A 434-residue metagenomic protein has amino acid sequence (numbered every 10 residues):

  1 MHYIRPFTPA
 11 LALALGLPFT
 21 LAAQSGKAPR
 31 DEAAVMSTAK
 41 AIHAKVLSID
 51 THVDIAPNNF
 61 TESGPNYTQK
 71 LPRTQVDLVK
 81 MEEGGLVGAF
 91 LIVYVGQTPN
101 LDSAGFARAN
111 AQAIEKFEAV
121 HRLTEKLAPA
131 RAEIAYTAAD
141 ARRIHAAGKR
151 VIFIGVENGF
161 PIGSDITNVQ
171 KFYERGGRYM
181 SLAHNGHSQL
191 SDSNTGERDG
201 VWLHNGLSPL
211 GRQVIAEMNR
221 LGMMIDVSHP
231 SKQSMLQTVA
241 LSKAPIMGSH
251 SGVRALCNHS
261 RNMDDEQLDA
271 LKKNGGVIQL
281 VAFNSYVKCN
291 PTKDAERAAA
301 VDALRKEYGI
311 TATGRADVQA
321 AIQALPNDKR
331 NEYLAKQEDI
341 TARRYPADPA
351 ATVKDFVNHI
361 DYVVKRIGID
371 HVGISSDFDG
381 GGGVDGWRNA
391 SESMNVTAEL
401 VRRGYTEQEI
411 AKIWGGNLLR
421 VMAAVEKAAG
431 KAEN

Functional and structural regions predicted by a protein language model:
M1-P6: Positively charged n-region of N-terminal signal peptides that target proteins for export
T8-T20: Bacterial N-terminal signal peptides
Q24-H204, N258-N434: N-terminal hydrophobic targeting/anchoring segments and the immediately downstream early-domain regions of hydrolases
H52-D54, H229, H250: Histidine-centered divalent metal-coordination motifs
S188-G196, G206-L207, S231-L241: Active-site-adjacent beta->alpha loops and helix N-cap segments on the catalytic face of soluble alpha/beta enzymes
L203-M218, T238-G248: Alpha-helix-loop-beta-strand connector modules within alpha/beta enzyme cores
Q213-V227, Q233-Q237, Q267-K273, N358: Substrate-binding cleft of carbohydrate-active enzyme catalytic domains
K232, L236-G275: Acidic, glycine-rich loop-and-beta core segments that form the ion-binding/anion-interacting portion of active sites
